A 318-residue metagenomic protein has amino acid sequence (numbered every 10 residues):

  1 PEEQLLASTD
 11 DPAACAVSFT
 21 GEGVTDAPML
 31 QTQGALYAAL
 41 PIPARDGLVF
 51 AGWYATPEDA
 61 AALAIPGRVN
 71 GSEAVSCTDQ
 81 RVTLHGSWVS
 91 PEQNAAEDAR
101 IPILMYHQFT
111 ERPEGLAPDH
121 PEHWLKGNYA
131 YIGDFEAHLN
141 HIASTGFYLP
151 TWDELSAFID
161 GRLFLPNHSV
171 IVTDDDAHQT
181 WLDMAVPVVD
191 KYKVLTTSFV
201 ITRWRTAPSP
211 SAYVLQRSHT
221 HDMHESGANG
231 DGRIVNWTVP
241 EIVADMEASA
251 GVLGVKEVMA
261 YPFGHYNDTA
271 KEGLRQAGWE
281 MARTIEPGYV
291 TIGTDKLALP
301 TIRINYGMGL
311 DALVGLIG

Functional and structural regions predicted by a protein language model:
P1-P91: Secondary-structure capping and domain/repeat boundary segments
Y54, D59-H168, M308-L310, I317-G318: N-terminal pre-catalytic segment of deacetylase/amide-hydrolase enzymes
A99-R112, L116-Y129, D134, F164-V170 (+2 more regions): Metal-dependent polysaccharide deacetylase catalytic core of the NodB/CE4 family, i.e., the active-site-bearing domain
L149-F158, V200-I201, K256-F263, I285: Surface-exposed patches in mature extracellular/periplasmic domains of secreted proteins
D268-R283: Short, electropositive alpha-helical surface patch
R283-G315: A cross-kingdom marker for long, charged
